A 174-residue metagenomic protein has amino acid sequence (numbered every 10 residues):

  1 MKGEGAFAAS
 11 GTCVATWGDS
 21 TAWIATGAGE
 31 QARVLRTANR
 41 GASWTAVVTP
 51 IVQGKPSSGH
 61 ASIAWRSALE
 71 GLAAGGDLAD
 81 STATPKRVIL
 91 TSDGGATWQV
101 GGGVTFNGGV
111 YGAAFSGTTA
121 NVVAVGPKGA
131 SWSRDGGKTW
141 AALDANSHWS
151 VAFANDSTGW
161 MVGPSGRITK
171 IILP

Functional and structural regions predicted by a protein language model:
M1-P174: Residue-level hotspots at or immediately adjacent to binding/recognition sites across diverse folds
